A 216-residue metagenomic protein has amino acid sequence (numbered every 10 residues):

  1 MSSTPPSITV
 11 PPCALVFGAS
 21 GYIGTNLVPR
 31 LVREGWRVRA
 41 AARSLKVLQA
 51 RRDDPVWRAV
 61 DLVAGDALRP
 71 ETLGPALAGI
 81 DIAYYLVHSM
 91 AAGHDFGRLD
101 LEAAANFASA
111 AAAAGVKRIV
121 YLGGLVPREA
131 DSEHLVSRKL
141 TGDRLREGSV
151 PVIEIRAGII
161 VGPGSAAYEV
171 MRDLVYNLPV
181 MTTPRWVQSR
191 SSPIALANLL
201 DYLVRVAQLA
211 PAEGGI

Functional and structural regions predicted by a protein language model:
S2-C13, Y202-I216: Mid/C-terminal beta-alpha module of Rossmann-like enzyme folds, strongest in SDR-family dehydrogenases/epimerases
P6-W36: N-terminal Rossmann NAD(P)H-binding glycine-rich loop of SDR-like oxidoreductase domains
C13, D81-I82, R118: Structural motif
W36-R43: Conserved glycine-rich Rossmann-like NAD(P)H-binding loop of the short-chain dehydrogenase/reductase
A41, L86, I155: The conserved SAM/SAH-binding core of class I Rossmann-like methyltransferase domains, concentrating on the hydrophobic
K46, A50, D54-A114, G124-A130: NAD(P)H-binding glycine-rich loop region in Rossmannoid oxidoreductase-like domains and their noncatalytic homologs
S89-N177: Glycine-/Pro-rich loop/turn segments that contact NAD(P) or position catalytic residues in Rossmann-like domains
A103, A166-A167, W186-Q208, G214-G215: Substrate-positioning beta->alpha
